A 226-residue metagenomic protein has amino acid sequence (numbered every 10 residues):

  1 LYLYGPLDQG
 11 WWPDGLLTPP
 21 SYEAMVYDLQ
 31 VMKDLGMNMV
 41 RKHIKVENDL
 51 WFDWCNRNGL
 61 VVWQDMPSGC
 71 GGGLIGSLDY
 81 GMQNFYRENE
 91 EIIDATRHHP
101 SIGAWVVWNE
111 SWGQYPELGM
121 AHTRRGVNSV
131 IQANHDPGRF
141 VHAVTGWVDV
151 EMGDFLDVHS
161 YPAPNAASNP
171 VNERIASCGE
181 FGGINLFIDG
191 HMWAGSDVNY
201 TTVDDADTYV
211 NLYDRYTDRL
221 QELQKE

Functional and structural regions predicted by a protein language model:
L1-K33, D53: N-terminal carbohydrate-binding accessory modules
V26-M32, M39-E226: Substrate-binding/catalytic cleft of secreted carbohydrate-active enzymes, primarily glycoside hydrolases
